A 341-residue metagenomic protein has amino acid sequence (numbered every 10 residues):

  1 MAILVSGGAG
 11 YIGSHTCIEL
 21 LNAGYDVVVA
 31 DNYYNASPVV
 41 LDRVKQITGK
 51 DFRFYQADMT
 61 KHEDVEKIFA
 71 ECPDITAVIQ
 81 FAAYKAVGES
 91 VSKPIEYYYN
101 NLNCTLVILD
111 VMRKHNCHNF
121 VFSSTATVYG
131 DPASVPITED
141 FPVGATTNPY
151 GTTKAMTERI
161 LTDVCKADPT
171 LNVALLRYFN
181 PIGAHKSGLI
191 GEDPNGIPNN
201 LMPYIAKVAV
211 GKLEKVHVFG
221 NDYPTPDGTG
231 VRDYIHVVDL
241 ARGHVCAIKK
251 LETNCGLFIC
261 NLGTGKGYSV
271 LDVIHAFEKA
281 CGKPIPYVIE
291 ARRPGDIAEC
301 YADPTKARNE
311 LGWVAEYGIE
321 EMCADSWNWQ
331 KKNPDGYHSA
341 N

Functional and structural regions predicted by a protein language model:
M1-A184: N-terminal Rossmann-like NAD(P)+-binding domain of SDR-like oxidoreductases, especially those catalyzing
G7, D31, Y55, Q80 (+9 more regions): Short, flexible active-site loop motifs that bind/organize anionic cofactors or intermediates
Y98, T147-A155, G191-N199, P203 (+1 more regions): Short-chain dehydrogenase/reductase
L176, S187, V216-V218: Oxidoreductase cofactor-interface core, primarily capturing Rossmann-like NAD(P)-dependent enzymes
G183-H185, D222-Y223: Short, basic/glycine-rich phosphate-binding loops at helix/coil junctions that contact nucleotide phosphates
H185-P198, I205-V208, E214: Hydrophobic, Gly/Ser/Ala-rich alpha-helical and linker tracts in large acyl-processing enzymes of secondary/lipid
L201-N341: C-terminal substrate-binding subdomain of Rossmann-fold SDR/epimerase-dehydratase oxidoreductases
